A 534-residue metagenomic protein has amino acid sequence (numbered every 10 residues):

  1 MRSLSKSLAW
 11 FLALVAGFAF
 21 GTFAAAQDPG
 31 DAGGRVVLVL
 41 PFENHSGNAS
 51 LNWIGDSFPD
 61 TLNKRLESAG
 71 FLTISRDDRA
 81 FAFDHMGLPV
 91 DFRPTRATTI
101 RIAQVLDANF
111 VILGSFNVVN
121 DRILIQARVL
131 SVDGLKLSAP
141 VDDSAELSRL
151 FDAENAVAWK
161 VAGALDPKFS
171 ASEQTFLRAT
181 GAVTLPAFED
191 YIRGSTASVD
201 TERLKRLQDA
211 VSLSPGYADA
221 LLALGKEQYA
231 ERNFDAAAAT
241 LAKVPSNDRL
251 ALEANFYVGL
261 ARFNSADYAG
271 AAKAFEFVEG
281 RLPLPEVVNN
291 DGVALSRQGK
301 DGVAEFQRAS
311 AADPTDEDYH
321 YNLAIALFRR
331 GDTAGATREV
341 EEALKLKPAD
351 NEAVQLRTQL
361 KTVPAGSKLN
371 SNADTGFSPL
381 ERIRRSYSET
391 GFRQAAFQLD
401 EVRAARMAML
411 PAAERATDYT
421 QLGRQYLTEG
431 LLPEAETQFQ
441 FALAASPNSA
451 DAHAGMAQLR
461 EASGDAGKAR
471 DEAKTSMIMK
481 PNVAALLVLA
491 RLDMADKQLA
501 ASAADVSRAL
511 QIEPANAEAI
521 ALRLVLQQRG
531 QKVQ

Functional and structural regions predicted by a protein language model:
A26-L72, R79, V183, A187 (+1 more regions): A structural "domain/chain start" motif
G33, D60-K64, A80-S195: Catalytic-center loop of serine/cysteine hydrolases
T184-D219, A223-R232, Y257-L260, N264 (+2 more regions): Alpha-helical segment of the N-proximal tetratricopeptide repeat
F188, D219, E253, L284-V287 (+6 more regions): Start-of-helix register in tetratricopeptide repeats
S198-R206, A230-K243, N264-F277, S296-R308 (+7 more regions): Structural signature of tandem alpha-helical TPR/SEL1-like repeats, specifically the intra-repeat loop/turn
P215, R249, L282-P283, P314 (+5 more regions): Short coil turns that delineate tetratricopeptide repeat
A223, Y257, N290-D291, N322 (+5 more regions): Canonical tetratricopeptide repeat
